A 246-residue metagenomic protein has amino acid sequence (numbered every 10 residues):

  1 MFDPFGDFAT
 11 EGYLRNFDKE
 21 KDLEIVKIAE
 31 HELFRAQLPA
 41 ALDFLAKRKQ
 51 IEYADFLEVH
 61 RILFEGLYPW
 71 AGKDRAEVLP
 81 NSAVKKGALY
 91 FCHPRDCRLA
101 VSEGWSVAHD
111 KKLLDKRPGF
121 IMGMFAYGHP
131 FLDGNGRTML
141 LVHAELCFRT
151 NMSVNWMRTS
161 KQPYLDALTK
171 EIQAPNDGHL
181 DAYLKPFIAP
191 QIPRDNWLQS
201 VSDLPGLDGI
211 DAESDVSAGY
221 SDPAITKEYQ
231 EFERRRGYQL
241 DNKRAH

Functional and structural regions predicted by a protein language model:
M1-D133, R137-H246: FIC/Doc superfamily catalytic core
